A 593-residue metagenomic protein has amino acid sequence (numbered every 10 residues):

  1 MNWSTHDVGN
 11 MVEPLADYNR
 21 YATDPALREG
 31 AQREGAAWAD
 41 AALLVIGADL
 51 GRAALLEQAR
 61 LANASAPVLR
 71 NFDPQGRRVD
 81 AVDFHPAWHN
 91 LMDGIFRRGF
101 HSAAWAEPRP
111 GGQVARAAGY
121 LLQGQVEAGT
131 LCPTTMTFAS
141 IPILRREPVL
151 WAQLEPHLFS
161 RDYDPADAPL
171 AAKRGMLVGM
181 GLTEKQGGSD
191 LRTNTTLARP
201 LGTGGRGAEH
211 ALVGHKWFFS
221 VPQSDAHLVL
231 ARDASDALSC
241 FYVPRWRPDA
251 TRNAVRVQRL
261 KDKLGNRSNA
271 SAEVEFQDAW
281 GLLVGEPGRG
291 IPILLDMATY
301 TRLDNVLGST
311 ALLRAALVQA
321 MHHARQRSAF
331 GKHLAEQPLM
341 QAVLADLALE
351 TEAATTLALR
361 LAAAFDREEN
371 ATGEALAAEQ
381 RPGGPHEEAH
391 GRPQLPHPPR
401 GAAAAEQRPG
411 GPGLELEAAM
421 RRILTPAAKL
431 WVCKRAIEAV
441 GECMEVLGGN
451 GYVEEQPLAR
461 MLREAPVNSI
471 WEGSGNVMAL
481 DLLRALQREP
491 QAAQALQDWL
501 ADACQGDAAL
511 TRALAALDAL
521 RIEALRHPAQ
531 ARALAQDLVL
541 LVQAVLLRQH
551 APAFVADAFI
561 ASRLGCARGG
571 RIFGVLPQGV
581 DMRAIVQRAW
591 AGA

Functional and structural regions predicted by a protein language model:
M1-R109, A128: Extended, charge-enriched "interface" segments that sit outside catalytic cores
N2-H6, E13-A16, R20-A22, R33-A41 (+4 more regions): Alpha-helix capping/hinge segments and adjacent helical runs
R77-D167, S220-P222, T351, E464 (+3 more regions): Internal helix-loop-helix
G207-A254: A short core secondary-structure module
T251-Q277: Flexible, small-/acidic-enriched active-site or ligand-binding loops
E273-T301, V318-A335, A513-P528: A glycine-rich, basic-preceded beta-loop-alpha segment at the flavin cofactor/substrate interface of flavin-utilizing
E352-G373, G411-K429, D518-A531, A535: C-terminal helix-coil-helix/basic helical segment that borders enzyme active sites and/or dimer interfaces and provides
E489, W499-A593: C-terminal amphipathic alpha-helical interaction region
